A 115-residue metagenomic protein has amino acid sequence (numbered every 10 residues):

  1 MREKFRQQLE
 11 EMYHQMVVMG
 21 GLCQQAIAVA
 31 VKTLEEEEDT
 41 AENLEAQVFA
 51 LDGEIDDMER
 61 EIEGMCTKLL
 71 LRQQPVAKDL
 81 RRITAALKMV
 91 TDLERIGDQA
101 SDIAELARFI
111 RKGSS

Functional and structural regions predicted by a protein language model:
M1-S115: Cytosolic, long alpha-helical scaffolding segments
